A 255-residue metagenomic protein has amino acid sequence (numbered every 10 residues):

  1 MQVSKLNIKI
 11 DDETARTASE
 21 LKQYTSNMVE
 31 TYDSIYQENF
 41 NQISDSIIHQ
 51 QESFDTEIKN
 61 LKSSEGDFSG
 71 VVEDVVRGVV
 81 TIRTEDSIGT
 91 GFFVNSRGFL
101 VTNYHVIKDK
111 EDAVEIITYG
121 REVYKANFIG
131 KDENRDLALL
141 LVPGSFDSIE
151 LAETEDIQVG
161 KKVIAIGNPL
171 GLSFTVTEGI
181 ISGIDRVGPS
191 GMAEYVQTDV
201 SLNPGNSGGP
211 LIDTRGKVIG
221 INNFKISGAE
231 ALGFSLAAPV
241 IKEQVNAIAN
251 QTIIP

Functional and structural regions predicted by a protein language model:
V3-F93, K110-E111, Q244-P255: N-terminal activation segment of mature serine protease catalytic domains
S19, Q23, E30, I88 (+5 more regions): Soluble non-cytosolic domains of exported or imported proteins
Y24, M28, N60, V72 (+3 more regions): Short, mixed-charge, low-aromatic patches
I47, I58, V71-V72, V79-V80 (+7 more regions): Hydrophobic aliphatic residue packing
V71, V75-D86, L141-E150, T175-P255: Active-site region of chymotrypsin-like
T81-I88, N95-G167, G171-F174, T252-I254: Conserved active-site neighborhood of the chymotrypsin/trypsin-like protease fold
V94-S96, D213-T214: A cytosolic small-molecule/anion-sensing beta-strand core signal
